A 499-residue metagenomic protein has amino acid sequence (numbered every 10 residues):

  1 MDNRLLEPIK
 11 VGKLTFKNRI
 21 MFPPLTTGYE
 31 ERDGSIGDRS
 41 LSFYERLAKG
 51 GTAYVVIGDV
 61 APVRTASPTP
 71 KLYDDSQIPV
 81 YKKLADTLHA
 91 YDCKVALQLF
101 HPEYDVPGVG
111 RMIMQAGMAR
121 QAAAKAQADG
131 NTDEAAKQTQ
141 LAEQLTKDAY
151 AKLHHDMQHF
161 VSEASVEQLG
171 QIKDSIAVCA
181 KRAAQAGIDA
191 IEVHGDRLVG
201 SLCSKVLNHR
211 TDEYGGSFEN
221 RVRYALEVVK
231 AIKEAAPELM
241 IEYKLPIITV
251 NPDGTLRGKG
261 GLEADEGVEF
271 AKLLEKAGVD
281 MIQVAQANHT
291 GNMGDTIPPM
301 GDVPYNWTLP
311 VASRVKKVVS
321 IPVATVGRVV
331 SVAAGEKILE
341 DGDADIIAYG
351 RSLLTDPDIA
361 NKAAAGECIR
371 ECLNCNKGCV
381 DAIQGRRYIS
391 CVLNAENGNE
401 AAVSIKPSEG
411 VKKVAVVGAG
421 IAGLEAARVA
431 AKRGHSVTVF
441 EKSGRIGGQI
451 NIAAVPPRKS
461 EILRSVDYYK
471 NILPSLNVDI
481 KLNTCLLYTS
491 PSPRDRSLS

Functional and structural regions predicted by a protein language model:
M1-V417, I421-V437, R445: Flavin-dependent oxidoreductase catalytic cores
E192, E441, D495: Acidic active-site catalytic centers that drive phospho-/nucleotidyl reactions and related ester hydrolyses
R370, G448, R496: Glycine-centered loop/turn positions within well-structured domains that cap or flank conserved ligand/cofactor-binding
V416-N483: Beta1-alpha1 glycine-rich phosphate/pyrophosphate-binding loop at the start of Rossmann-like nucleotide-binding domains
Y488-D495: Conserved small/polar residues in nucleotide/adenosyl-binding loops
S499: Glycine-rich beta-alpha-beta "Rossmann" dinucleotide-binding loop(s) and their flanking helix/strand
